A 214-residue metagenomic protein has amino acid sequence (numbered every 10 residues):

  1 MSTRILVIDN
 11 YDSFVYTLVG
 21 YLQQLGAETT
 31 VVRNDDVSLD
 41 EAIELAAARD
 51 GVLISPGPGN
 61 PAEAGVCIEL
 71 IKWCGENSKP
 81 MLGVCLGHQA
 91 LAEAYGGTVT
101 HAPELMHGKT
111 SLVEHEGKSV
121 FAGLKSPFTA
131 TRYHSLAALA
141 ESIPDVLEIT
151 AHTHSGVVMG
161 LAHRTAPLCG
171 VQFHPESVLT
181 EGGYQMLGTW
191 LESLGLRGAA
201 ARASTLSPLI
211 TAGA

Functional and structural regions predicted by a protein language model:
S2-I8, S13-G83, Y95: Flexible gly/pro-rich beta->alpha loop and the following alpha-helix that scaffold active-site loops
T29-V31, V99, I149: Generic structural signal for residues in well-ordered beta-strands
V31-V37, S111-E114, R132-Y133, A151-H154: Short gly/ser/thr-rich secondary-structure transition/capping motifs
R49-G123, P127-T129, L187: Cysteine-nucleophile active-site neighborhood
C85, H134, H174: Histidine-centered divalent metal-coordination motifs
S119-T165: Catalytic beta-strand/loop cores that center a nucleophilic Ser/Cys/Thr and support acyl-enzyme chemistry
T165, G170-E181: Phosphate-binding/catalytic loops
V178-A214: Acyltransferase
